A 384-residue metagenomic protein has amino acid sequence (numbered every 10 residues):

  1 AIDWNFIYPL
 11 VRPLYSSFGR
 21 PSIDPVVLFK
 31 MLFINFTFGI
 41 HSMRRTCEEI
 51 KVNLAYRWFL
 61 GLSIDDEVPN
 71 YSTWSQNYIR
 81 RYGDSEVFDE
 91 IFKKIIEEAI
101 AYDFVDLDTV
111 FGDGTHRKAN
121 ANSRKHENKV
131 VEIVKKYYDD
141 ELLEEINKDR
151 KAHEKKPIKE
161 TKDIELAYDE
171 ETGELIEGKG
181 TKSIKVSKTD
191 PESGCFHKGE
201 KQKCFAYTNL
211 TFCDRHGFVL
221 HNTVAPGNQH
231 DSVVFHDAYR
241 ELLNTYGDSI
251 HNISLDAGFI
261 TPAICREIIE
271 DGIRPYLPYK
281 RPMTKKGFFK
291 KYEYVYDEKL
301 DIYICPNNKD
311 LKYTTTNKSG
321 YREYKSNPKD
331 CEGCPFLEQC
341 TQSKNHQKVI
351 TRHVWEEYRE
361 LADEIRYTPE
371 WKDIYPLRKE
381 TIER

Functional and structural regions predicted by a protein language model:
A1-F33, F38, V354-Y358: Basic, short loop/linker segments at the boundary and entry of helix-turn-helix/winged-helix-like folds
G39-V52, L62-R384: Anion-binding and metal-coordination hotspots
Y56-L60: Short amphipathic alpha-helical interface patches used for protein-protein assembly/oligomerization
